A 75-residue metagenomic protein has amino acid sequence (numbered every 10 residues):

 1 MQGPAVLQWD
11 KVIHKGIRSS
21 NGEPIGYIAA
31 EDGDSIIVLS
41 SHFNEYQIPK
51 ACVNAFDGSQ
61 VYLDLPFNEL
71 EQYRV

Functional and structural regions predicted by a protein language model:
M1-V75: Peripheral interaction segments used for macromolecular assembly
